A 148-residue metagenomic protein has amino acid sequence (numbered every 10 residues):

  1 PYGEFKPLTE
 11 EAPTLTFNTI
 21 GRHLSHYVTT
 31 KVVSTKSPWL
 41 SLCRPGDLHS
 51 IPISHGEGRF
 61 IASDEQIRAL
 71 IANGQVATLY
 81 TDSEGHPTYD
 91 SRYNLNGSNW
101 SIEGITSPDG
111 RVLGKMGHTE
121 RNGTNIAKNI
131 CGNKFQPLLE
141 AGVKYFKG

Functional and structural regions predicted by a protein language model:
P1-K36, E140: Cysteine-nucleophile active-site neighborhood
Y27, V32-G148: C-terminal and late-domain segments of enzyme folds
